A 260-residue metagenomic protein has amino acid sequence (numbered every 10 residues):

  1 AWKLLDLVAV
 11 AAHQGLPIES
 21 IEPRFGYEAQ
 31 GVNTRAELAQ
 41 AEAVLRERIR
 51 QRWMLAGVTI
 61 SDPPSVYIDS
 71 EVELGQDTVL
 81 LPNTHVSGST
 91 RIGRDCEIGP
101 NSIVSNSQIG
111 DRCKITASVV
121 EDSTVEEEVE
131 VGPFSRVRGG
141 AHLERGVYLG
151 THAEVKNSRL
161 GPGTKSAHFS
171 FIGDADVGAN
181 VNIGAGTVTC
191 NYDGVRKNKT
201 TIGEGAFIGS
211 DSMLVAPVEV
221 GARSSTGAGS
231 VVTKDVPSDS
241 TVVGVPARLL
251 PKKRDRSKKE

Functional and structural regions predicted by a protein language model:
A1-E47, Q51: Catalytic-core segments of class I nucleotidyltransferases/pyrophosphorylases that form NMP-activated intermediates
K3, E37, E73, E219 (+1 more regions): Residue-level recognition of oxygen-bearing side chains
P23-R24, R35, D62-P63, S70-E71 (+5 more regions): Fold-independent oxyanion-binding glycine-rich loops and adjacent beta-strand/coil segments at enzyme active sites
T34, T78-L80, C96, S158 (+1 more regions): Conserved hydrophobic/aromatic pocket- or pore-lining residues that grip, position, or stack substrates in active sites
E42-E71: Long, charged amphipathic helices and adjacent flexible linkers at domain junctions
D69-K114, S118: Phosphate-binding active sites in nucleotide-utilizing proteins
Q108, K114-E260: Glycine-rich hexapeptide-repeat left-handed beta-helix
